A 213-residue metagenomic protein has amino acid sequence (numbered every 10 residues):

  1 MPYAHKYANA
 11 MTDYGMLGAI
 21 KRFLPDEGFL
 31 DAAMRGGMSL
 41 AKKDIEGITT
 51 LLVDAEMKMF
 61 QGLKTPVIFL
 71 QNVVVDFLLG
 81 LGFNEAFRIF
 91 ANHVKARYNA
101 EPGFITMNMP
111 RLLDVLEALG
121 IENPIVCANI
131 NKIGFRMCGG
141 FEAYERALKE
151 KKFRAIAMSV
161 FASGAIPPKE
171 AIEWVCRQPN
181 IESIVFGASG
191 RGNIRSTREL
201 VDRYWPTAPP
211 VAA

Functional and structural regions predicted by a protein language model:
M1-L81: Active-site beta->alpha loop and helix N-cap motifs at the rims of alpha/beta catalytic domains
L51, G62, P66, V74-A213: Beta/alpha (TIM)-barrel catalytic core signal, keyed to glycine-rich beta->alpha loops juxtaposed to Asp/Glu that bind
